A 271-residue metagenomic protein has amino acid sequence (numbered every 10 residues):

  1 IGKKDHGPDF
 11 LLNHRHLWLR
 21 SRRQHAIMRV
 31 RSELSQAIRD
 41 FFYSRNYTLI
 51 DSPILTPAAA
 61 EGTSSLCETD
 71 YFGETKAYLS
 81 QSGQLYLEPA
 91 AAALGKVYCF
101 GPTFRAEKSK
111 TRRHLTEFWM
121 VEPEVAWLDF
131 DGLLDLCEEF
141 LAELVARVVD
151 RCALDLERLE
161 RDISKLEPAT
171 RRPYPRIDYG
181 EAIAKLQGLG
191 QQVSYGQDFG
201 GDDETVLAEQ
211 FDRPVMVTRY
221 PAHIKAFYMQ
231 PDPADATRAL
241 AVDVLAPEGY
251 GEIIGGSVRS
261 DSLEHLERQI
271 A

Functional and structural regions predicted by a protein language model:
I1-R45, I50-S52, S257: Extended, charge-rich, solvent-exposed interface segments
M28-S32, Q36, D131-E138, V145 (+1 more regions): Short amphipathic alpha-helical segments with heptad-repeat character
L49-D51, L156-R158, V217: Cytochrome P450 heme-thiolate monooxygenase catalytic core
I50, V149, A153, Q192-Y195: Acidic/polar loop patches that form or flank catalytic/metal-binding clefts of enzymes that bind anionic ligands
L55, E61, S65-E143, R161-S164 (+1 more regions): A translation/RNA-centric and nucleic-acid-associated enzymatic feature enriched in Class II aminoacyl-tRNA synthetases
E143-E157: Flexible helix-coil linker/hinge segments at domain or subdomain boundaries
